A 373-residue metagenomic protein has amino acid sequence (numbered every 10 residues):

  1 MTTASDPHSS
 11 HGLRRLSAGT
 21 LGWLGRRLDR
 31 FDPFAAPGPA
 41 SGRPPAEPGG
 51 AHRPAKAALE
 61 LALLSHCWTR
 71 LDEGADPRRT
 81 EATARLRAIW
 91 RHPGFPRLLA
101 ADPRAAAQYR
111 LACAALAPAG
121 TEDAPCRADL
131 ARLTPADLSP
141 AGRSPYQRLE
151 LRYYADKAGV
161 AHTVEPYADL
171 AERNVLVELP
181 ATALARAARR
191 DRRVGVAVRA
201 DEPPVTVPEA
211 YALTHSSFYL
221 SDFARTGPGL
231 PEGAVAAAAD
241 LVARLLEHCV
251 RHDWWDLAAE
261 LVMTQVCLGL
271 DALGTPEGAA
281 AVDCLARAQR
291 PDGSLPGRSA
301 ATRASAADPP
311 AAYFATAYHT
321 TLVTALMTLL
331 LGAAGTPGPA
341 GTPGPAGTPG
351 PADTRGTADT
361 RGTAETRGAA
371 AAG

Functional and structural regions predicted by a protein language model:
M1-E81, Q108-A114, T121, P125-A136 (+3 more regions): Terminal, non-catalytic domain-edge segments
G19, L64, L86, V250-R251: Acidic, low-complexity intrinsically disordered regions
R27, D72, G94, A258-A259: Short, isolated positions within intrinsically disordered regulatory regions of eukaryotic proteins
A36-A40, A84-P93: Non-catalytic all-alpha helical scaffold/repeat segments
R87-A258, Q265-L268, G278-V282, A286: Eukaryote-skewed repeat-based solenoidal scaffolds used as protein-protein interaction platforms, primarily
